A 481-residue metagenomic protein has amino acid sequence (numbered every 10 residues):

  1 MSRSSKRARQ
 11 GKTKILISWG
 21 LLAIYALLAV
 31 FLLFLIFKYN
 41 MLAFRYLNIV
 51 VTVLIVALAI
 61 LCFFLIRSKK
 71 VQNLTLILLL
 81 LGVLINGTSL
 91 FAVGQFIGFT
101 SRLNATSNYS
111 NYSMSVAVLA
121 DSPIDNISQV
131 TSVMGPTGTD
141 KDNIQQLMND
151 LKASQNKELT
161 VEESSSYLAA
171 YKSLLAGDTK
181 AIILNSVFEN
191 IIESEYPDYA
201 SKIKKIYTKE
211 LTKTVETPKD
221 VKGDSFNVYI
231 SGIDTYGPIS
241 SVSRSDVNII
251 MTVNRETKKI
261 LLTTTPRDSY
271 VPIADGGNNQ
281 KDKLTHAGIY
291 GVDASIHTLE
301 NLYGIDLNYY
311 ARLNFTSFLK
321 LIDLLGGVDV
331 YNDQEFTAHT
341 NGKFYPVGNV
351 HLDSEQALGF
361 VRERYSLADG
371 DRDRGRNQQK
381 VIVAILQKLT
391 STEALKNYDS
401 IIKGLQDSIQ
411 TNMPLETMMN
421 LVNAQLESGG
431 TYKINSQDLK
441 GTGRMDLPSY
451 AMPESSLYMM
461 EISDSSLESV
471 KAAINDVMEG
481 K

Functional and structural regions predicted by a protein language model:
M1-K12: Terminal targeting segments of Actinobacterial cell-envelope proteins
Q10-L21, F64-L79: N-terminal Sec-pathway targeting helices
I15-F64: Membrane-embedded alpha-helical segments of integral membrane proteins
L28-F31, L61-F64, I85-A92, L439-G441: Residue-level signal for alpha-helical transmembrane segments in multi-pass membrane proteins
V71-G94: Internal/C-terminal transmembrane anchor helices
T88-T106: Hydrophobic alpha-helical transmembrane segments in integral membrane proteins
L103-S110, V118-A120, N126, T131-K481: Non-catalytic, solvent-exposed segments at the cell envelope interface
